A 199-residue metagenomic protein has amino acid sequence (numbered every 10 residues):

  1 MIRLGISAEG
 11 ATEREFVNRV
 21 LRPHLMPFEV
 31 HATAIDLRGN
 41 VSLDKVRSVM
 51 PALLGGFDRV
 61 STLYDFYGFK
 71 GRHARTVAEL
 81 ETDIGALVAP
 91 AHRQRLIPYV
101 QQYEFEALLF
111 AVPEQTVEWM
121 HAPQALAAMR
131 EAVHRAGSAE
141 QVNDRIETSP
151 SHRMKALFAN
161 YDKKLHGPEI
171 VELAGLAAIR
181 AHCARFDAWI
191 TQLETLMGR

Functional and structural regions predicted by a protein language model:
M1-L4: Extreme N-terminal starter segment of soluble prokaryotic enzymes
R14, N18-A34, V46-F57, F66-R199: C-terminal accessory helical subdomains adjacent to catalytic cores in phosphodiester- and nucleotide-handling enzymes
T33-V41: Short beta->alpha junction loops
R59-S61: Structural motif
